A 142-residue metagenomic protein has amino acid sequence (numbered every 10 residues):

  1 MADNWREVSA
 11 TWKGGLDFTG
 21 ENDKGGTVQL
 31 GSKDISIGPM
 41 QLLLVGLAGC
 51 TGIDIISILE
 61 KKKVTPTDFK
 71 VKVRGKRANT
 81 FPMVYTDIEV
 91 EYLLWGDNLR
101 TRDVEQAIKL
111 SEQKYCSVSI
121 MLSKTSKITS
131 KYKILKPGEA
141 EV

Functional and structural regions predicted by a protein language model:
M1-V45, I56-V142: Extended beta-strand/beta-hairpin segments
